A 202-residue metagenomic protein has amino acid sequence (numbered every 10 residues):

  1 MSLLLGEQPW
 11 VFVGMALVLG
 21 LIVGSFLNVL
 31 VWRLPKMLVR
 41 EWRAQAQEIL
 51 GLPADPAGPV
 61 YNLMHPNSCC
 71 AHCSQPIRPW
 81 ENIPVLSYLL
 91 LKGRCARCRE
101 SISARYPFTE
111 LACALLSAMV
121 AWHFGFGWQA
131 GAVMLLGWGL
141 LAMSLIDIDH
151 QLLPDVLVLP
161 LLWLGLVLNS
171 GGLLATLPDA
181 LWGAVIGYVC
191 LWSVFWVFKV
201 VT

Functional and structural regions predicted by a protein language model:
M1-P9: Short, strongly hydrophobic alpha-helical membrane anchors
M1-S2, L91-K92, L111-H123, L164-L168: Membrane-embedded alpha-helical segments in integral membrane proteins
L4, A16, Q129-T202: Functional transmembrane core segments of multi-pass inner-membrane proteins
W10-M37: N-terminal signal-anchor transmembrane alpha helix
L27, V31, L116, V120-F124 (+2 more regions): Alpha-helical membrane-inserting segments
V31-V39, R43, F124, W128 (+2 more regions): Membrane-interfacial segments
W32-R105: Membrane-proximal soluble regions of multi-pass membrane proteins
S103-L111, D155: Select subsegments of transmembrane alpha-helices in polytopic membrane proteins, especially boundary-proximal
